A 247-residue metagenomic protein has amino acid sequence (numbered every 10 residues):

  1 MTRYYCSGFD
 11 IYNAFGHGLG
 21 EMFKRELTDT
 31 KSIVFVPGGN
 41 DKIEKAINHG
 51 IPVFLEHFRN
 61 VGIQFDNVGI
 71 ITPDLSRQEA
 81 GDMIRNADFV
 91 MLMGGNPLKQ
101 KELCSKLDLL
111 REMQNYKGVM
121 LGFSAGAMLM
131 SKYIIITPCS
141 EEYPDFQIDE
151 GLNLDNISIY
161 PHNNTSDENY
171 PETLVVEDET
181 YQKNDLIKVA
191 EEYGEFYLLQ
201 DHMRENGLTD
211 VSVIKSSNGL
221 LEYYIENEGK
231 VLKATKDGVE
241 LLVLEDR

Functional and structural regions predicted by a protein language model:
M1-F89: N-terminal beta1-alpha1 cap of cysteine-dependent amidohydrolase-like domains
T2-T28, K42-N48, I136-R247: C-terminal and late-domain segments of enzyme folds
C6, G69, M91-L92, L121-F123 (+1 more regions): General beta-strand structural signal in soluble alpha/beta enzymes
V34, F89-M93, L121-G122, S158-I159: Structural motif
G39, G95-P97, G126: Short glycine-rich anion-binding loops that position phosphate/pyrophosphate groups of nucleotides and phosphorylated
M83, K106-G118: Catalytic-core regions built around general acid/base machinery
M93, Q114-Y133: Catalytic nucleophile loop
P97-S105: Glycine/threonine-rich flexible loop motifs
